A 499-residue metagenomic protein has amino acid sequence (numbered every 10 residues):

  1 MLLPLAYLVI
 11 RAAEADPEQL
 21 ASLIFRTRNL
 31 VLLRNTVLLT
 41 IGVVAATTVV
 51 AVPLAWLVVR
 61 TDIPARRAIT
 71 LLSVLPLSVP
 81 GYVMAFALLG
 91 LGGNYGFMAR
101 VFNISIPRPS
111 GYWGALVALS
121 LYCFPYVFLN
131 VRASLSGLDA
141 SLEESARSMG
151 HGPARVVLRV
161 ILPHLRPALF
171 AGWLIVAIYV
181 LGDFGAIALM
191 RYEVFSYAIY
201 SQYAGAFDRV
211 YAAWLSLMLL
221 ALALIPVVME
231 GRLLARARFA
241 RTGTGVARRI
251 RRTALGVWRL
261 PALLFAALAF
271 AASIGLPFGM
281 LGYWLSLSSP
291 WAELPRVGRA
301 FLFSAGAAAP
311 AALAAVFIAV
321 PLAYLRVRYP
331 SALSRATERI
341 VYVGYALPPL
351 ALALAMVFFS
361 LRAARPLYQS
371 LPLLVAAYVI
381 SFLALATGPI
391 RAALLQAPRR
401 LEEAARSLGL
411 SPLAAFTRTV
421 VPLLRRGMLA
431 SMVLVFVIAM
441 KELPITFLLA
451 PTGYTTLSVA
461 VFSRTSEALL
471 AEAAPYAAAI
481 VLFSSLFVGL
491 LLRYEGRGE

Functional and structural regions predicted by a protein language model:
M1-A15, F25-S136, H164-F184, A212-G231 (+6 more regions): Membrane-water interface segments at the C-terminal ends of transmembrane alpha-helices in multi-pass inner-membrane
V9-A21, L91-N103, M190-S196, A237-V246 (+1 more regions): Peri-membrane helix termini and adjoining interfacial loops of integral membrane proteins
L33, G150-G152, R159, F301: Polytopic alpha-helical membrane proteins, predominantly small-molecule transporters/carriers
L138-S141, A397-L401: Short glycine/proline-centered loop/turn elements that form peptide/ligand docking sites
D139-A140, R155, Y192-S196, I225-P261 (+1 more regions): Feature of multi-pass inner-membrane transport and sensor proteins that recognizes transmembrane helices together
A146-R147, A405: The alpha-helix within a helix-turn-helix
L181-F207, L443-L470: Glycine-rich helix-loop "coupling/hinge" segments at transmembrane-helix boundaries in multipass transporters
R232-R238, L490-E499: Membrane-interface capping segments at transmembrane-helix boundaries
